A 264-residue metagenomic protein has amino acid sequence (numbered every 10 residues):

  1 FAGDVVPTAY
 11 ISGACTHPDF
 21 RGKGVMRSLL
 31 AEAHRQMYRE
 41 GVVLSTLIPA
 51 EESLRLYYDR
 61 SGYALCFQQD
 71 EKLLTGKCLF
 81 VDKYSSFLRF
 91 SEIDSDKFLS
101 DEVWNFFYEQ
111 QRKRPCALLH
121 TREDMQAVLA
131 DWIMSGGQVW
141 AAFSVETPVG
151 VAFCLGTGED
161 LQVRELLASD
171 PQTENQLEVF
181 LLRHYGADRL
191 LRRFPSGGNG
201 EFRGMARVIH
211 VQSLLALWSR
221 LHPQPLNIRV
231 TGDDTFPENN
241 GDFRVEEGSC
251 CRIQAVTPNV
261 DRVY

Functional and structural regions predicted by a protein language model:
A2: Active-site cofactor/substrate anionic-group-binding motifs, chiefly glycine- and Lys/Arg-rich phosphate-binding loops
V6-P18, E159-D170: Conserved acetyl-CoA binding element of GNAT-fold acetyltransferases
T8, R39-G41, E146, D160 (+1 more regions): Alpha-helix termination/capping residues and helix-transition junctions
G13-T16, G22-R35, R60, S169-R183: Conserved acetyl-CoA-binding loop-helix of GNAT-fold acetyltransferases
L30, M37-A50, Y185-S196: Conserved GNAT acetyl-CoA-binding A-motif
A33-Q36, V42-I48, E52-G76: A generic, well-ordered mixed alpha/beta core segment in the N-terminal half of proteins
S61-K83, R164-Y264: Active-site/acyl-donor-binding loops of N-acyltransferases
L65-L167, P171-N175, V179-F180, L217-L226: Amide-forming acyltransferase catalytic core, primarily the GNAT-like/NAT-type and related acyltransferase folds
